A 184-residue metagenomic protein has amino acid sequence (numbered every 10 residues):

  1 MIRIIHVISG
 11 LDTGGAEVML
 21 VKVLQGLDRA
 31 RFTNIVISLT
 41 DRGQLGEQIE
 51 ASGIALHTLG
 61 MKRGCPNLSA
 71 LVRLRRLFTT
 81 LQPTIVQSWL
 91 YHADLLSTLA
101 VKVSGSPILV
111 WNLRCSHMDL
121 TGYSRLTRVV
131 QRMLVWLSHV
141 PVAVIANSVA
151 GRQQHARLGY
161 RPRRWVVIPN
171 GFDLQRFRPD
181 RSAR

Functional and structural regions predicted by a protein language model:
M1-R184: Membrane-interface segments of envelope glycosyltransferases acting on lipid-linked substrates or membrane lipids
